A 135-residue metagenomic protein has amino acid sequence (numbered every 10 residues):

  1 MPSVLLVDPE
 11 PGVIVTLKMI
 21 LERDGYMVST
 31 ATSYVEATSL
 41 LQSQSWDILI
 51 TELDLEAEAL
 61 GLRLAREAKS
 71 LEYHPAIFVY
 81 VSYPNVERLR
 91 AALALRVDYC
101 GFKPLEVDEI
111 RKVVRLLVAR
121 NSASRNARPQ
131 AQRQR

Functional and structural regions predicted by a protein language model:
D8-P9, K103: Acidic di-acidic motifs
P11-S29: Two-component/phosphorelay signaling modules centered on CheY-like receiver
T30-I48, E52-E56, R90: Acidic, metal-coordinating helix/loop segments flanking the phosphotransfer/catalytic sites of two-component signaling
S39, L62-Y73, A94: Short amphipathic alpha-helix used as the core "switch/output" element in two-component signaling
E52-R66: Conserved phosphotransfer microenvironments
R63, Y83-G101: Alpha4 helix (beta4-alpha4-beta5 surface) of REC/receiver domains from two-component response regulators
E87, L105-V118, S122, N126: C-terminal output helix
